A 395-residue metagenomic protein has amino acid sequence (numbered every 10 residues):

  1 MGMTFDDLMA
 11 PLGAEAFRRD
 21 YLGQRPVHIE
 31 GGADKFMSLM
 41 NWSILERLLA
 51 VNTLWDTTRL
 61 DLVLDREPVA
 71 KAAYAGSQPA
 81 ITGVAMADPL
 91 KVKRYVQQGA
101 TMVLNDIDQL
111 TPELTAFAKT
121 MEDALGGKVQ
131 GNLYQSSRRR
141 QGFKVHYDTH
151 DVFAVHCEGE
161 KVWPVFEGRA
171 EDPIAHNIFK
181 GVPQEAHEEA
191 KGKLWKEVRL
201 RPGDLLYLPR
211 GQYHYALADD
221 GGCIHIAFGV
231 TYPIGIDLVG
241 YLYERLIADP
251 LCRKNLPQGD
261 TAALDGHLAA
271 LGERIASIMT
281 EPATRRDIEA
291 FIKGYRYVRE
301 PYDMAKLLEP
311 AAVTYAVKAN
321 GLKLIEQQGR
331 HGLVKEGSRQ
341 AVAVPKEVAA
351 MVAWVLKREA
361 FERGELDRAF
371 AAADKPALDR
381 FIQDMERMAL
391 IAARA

Functional and structural regions predicted by a protein language model:
M1-H28, V334, R339-K346, A392-R394: Fe(II)/2-oxoglutarate
M1-Y21, D34-D204, Q212-A262: Active-site region of the double-stranded beta-helix
L12, Q24, S38, A341-A395: Long, charge-rich, low-complexity alpha-helical segments
I29, I226, M385: A residue-level signal for conserved active-site and pocket-lining positions in enzyme catalytic cores
L60-L62, D287-F291, L366: Short coil/turn segments at secondary-structure boundaries
V198, R245-M304: Conserved double-stranded beta-helix
A276-V355, D379, Q383, A393-A395: Acidic, low-complexity/disordered tracts enriched in E/D and polar residues
